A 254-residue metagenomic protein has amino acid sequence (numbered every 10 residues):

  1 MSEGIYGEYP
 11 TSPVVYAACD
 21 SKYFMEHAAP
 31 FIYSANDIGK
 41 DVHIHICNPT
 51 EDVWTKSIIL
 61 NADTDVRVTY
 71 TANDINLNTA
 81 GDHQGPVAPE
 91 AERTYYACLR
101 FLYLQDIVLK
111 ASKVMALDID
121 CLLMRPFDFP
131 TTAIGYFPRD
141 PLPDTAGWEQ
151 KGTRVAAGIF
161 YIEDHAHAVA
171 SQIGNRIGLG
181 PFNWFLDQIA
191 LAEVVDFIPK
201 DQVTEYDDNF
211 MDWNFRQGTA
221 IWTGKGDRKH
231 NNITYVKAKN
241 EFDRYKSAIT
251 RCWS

Functional and structural regions predicted by a protein language model:
M1-D82, L109-K110, D164, A168 (+3 more regions): N-terminal anchoring/stem segment of glycosyltransferases
E26-A29, Y33, L102, F185-E193: A structural signal for well-ordered alpha-helical segments within the folded catalytic domains of diverse enzymes
P49-V53, I119-F127, N209-M211: Short, polar loop motifs at secondary-structure junctions
I75-C98: A short, charged, and often flexible helix/loop element on the N-terminal side of the glycosyltransferase catalytic
E92, Y96-P143: GT-A fold catalytic core of metal-dependent nucleotide-sugar glycosyltransferases, centered on the diacidic
Y103, I159-Y161, I221: Conserved hydrophobic/aromatic beta-strand scaffold that supports enzyme active sites
M124-I189: Conserved catalytic core of nucleotide-sugar-dependent glycosyltransferases
A166-S254: Catalytic core and acceptor-binding pocket of nucleotide-sugar-dependent glycosyltransferases
